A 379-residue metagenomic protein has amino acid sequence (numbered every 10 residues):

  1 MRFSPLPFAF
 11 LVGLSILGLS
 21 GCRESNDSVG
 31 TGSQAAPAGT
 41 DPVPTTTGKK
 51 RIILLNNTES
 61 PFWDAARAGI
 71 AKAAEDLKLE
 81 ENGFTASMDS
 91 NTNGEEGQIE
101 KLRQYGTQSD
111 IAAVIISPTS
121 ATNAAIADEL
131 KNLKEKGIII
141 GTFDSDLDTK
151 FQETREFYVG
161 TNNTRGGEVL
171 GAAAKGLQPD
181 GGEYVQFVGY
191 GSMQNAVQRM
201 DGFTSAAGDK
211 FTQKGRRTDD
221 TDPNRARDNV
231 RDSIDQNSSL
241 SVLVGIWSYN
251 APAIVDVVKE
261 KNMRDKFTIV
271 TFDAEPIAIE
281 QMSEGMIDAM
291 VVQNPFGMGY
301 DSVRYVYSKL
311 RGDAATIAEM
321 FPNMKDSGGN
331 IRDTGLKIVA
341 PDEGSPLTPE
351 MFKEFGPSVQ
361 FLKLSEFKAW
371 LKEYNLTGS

Functional and structural regions predicted by a protein language model:
M1-A9: Bacterial N-terminal signal peptides that target proteins for export
A9-G18: Bacterial N-terminal signal peptides
C22-S379: A residue-level marker of the well-folded mature domains of exported/periplasmic proteins
